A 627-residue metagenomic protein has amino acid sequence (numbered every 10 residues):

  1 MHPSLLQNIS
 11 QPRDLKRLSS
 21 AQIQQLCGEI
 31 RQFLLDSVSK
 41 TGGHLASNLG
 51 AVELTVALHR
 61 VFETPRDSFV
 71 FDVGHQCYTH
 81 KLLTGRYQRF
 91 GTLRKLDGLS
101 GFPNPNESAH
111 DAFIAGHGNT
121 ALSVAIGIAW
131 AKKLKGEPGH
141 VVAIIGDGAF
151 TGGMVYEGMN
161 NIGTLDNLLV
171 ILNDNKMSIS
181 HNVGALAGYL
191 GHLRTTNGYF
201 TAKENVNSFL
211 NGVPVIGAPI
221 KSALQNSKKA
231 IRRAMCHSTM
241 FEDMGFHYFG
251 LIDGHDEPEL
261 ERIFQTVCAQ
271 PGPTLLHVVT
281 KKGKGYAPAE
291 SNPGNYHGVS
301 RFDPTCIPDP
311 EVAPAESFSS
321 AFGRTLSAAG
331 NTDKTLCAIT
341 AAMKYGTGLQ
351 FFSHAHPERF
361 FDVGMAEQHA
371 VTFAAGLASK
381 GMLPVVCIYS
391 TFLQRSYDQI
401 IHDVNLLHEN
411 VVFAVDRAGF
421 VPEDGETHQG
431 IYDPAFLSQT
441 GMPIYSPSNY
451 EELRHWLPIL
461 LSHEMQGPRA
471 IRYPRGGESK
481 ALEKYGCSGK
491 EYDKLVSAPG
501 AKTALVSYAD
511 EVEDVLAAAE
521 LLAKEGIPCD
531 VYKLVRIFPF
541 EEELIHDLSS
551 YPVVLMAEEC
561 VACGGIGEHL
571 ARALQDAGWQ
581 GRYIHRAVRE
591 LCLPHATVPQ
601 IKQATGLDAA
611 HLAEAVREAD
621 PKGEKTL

Functional and structural regions predicted by a protein language model:
M1-L83, E242, D253-E257, H277: N-terminal amphipathic, basic-rich helices that act as targeting or association modules
S19, D147, N449: Short, conserved phosphate/pyrophosphate- and ester-handling motifs at nucleotide-, phospho-/glycolipid
S39, A51-R60, V124-A129, G152-G163 (+4 more regions): Short alpha-helical segments and helix-capping/turn motifs at coil-helix boundaries
H44-L165, L336, T340-A341, L349-Q350: Cofactor-binding active-site loop characterized by glycine-rich and histidine/acidic residues
T92-V124, L134-P138, T164-N295, P310-T325 (+10 more regions): Thiamine diphosphate
V141, I145-G158, G348, F360 (+3 more regions): Extended, hydrophobic alpha-helical segments in both membrane/secreted and soluble proteins
H297-C306: Surface-exposed loop/turn segments flanking beta-strands in extracellular/periplasmic regions
S446-E464: Conserved glycine-bearing catalytic or ligand-binding loops at nucleotide- and phosphate-handling centers of large
